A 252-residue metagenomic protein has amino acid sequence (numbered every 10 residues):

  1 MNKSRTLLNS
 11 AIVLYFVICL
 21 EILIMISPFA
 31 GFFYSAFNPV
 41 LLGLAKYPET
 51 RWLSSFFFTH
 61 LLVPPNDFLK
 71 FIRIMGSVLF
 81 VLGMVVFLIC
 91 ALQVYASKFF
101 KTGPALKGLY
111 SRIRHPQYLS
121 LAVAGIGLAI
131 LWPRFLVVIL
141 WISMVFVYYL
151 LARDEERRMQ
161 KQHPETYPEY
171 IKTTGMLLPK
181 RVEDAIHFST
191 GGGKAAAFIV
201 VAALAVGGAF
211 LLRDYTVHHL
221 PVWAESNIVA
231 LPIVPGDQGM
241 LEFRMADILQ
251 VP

Functional and structural regions predicted by a protein language model:
M1-L106, L119-A246, Q250-P252: Membrane-anchoring alpha-helices and their flanking helix-loop junctions
V81, R112-I113: Alpha-helical architecture
I113-L119: Conserved SAM-binding loop
